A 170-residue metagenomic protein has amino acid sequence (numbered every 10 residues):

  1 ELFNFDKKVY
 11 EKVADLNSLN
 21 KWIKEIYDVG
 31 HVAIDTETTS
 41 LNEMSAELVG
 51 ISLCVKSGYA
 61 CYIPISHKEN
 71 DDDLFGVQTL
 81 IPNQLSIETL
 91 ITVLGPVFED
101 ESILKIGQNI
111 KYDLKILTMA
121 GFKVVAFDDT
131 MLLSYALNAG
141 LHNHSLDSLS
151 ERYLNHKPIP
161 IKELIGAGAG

Functional and structural regions predicted by a protein language model:
E1-H31: N- or domain-start disorder-to-order transition segments that initiate the globular core
E1-Y10, V49, K56-G170: Active-site-proximal helix-loop-helix substrate-binding element of RNase H-like nuclease domains
N17-S18, D35, E88-T92: Short, conserved clusters of charged catalytic residues that mark active-site and nucleotide-handling motifs
I23-K24, L41, S52: Intrinsically disordered, low-complexity segments enriched in small residues
Y27, H31-S45: Short acidic, Gly/Ser-rich segments with clustered Asp/Glu that frequently serve as metal-coordination loops in enzyme
I34, I51-L53: Short beta-strand motif preference
